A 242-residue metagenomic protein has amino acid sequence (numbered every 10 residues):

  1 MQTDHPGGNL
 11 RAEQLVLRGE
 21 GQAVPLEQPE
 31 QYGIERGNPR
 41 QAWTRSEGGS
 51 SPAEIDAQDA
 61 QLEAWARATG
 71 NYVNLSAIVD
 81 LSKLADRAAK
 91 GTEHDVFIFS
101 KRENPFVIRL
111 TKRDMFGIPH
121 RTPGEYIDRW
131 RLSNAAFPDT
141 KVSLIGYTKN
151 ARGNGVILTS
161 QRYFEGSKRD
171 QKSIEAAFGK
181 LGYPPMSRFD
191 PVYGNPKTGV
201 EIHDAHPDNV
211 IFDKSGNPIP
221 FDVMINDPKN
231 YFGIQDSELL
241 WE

Functional and structural regions predicted by a protein language model:
M1-R18: Non-Sec secretion/translocation targeting segments of pathogen effectors
V16-E103: ATP-binding glycine-rich phosphate-binding loop
T69-A85, A89-K90, A135-V142, Y183-Y193: Short linear interaction motifs
S82-N134: ATP-binding glycine-rich loop module of kinase domains
I98-F99, Y163, F212: Conserved hydrophobic "DFG−1" position in protein kinase catalytic cores
K112, P191-E242: Catalytic activation segment of kinase domains across protein kinase-like and atypical kinase folds
M115-Y126, R169-E175, K229-Q235: Active-site-adjacent loop/helix micro-motif of nuclease/hydrolase catalytic cores
N134-F189: Conserved structural core of kinase catalytic domains
